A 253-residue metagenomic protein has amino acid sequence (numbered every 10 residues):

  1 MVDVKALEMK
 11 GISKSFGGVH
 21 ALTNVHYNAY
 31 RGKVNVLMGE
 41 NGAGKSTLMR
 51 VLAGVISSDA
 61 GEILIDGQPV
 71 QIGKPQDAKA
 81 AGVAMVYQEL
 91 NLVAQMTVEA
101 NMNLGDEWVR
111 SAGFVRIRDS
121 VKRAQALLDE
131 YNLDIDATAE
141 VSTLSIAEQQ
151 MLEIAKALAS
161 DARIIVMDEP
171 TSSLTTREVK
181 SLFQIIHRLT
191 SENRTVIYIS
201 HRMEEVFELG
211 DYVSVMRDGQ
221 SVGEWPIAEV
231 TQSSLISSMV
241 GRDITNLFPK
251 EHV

Functional and structural regions predicted by a protein language model:
V2-V253: Glycine-rich phosphate-binding loops of nucleotide-dependent enzymes
